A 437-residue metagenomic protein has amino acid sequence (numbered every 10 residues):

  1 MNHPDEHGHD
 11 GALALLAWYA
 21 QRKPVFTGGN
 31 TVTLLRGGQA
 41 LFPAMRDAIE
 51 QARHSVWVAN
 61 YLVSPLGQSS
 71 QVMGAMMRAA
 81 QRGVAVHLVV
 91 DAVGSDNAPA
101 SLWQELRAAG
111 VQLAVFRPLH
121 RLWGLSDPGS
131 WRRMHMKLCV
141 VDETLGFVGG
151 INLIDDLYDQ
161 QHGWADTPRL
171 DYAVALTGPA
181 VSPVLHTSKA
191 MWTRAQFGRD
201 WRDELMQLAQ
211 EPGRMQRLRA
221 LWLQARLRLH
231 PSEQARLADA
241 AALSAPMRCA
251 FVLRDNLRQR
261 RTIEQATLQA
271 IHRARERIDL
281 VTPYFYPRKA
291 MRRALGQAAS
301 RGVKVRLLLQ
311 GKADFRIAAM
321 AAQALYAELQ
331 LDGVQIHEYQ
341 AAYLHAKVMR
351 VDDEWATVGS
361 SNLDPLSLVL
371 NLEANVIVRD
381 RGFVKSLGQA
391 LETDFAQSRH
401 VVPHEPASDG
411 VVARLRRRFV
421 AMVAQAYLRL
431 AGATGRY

Functional and structural regions predicted by a protein language model:
M1-Y437: Charged, low-complexity intrinsically disordered terminal segments
